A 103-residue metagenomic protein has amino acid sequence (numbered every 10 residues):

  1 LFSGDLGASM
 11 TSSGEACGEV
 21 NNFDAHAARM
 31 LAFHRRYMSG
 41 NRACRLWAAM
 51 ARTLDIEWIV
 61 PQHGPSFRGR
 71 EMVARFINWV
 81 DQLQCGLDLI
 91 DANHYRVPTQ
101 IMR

Functional and structural regions predicted by a protein language model:
L1-P61, P65-R70: Metallo-beta-lactamase
G69-R103: C-terminal regulatory/interaction regions
